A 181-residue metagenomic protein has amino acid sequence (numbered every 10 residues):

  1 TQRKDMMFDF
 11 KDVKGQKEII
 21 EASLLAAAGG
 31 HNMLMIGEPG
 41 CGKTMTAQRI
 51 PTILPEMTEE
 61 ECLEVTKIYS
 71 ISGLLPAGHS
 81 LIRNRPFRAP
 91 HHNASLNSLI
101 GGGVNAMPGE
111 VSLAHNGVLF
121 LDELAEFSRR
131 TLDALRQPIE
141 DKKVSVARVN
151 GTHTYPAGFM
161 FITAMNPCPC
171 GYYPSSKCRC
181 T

Functional and structural regions predicted by a protein language model:
Q2-I20, E56: Dynamic helix-loop-helix/coil hinge segments at AAA+ ATPase domain boundaries and subdomain interfaces
F8, E18, G29-M35, H115-G117: Pre-Walker A (Motif I) flank of P-loop NTPase domains
K11-K14, I36, I100: Residues at the beta-strand->loop junction immediately N-terminal to the Walker
L24, L81, R85-P86, L96-L119 (+1 more regions): Conserved alpha-helical scaffold flanking the Walker A/P-loop in AAA+ ATPase domains
L34-A77, D141: Walker A/P-loop
F87-R88, S112-N116, V146-N166: AAA+/SF3 P-loop NTPase mechanochemical coupling elements
H91-S95, M107-E140, F159, Y172-S175: Conserved AAA+/SF3 P-loop NTPase catalytic/coupling segment centered on the Walker-B
D133-H153: Conserved catalytic/switch belt of AAA+ P-loop NTPases
